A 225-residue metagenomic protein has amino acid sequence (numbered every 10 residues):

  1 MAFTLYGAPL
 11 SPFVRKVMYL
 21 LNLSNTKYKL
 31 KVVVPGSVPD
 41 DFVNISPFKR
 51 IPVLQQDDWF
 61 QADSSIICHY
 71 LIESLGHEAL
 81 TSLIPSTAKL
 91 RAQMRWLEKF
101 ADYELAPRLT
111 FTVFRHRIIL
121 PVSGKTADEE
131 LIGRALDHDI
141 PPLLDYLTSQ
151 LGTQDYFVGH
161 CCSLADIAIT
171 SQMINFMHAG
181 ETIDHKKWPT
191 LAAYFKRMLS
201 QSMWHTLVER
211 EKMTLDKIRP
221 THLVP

Functional and structural regions predicted by a protein language model:
M1-R134: GST-like domain detector, emphasizing the conserved glutathione-binding G-site in the N-terminal thioredoxin-like
K31, S64, K186, V208-E209: Residue-level detector of family-conserved "landmark" positions at structurally sensitive sites
P35-G36, C162, M213-T214: Positions that flank functional sites
L75, L151-Q154, S202, E211: A general structural signal marking secondary-structure boundaries and capping sites
A79-P85, R108-L109, F157-H160, H185 (+1 more regions): Short, hydrophobic secondary-structure boundary micro-motifs
Y103-S200: GST-like fold's C-terminal all-alpha helical module
R210-P225: Acidic/histidine-enriched, glycine/proline-rich intrinsically disordered or flexible terminal extensions
